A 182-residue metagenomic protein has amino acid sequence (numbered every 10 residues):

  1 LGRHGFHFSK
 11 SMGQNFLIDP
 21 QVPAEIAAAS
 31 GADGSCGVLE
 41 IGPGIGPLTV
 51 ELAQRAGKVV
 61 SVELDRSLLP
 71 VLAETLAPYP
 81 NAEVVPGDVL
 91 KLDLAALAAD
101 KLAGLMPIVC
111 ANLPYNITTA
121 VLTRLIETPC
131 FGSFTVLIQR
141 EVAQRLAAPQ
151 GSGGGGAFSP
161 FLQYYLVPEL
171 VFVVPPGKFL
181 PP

Functional and structural regions predicted by a protein language model:
L1-P182: Catalytic cores of RNA-modifying enzymes
